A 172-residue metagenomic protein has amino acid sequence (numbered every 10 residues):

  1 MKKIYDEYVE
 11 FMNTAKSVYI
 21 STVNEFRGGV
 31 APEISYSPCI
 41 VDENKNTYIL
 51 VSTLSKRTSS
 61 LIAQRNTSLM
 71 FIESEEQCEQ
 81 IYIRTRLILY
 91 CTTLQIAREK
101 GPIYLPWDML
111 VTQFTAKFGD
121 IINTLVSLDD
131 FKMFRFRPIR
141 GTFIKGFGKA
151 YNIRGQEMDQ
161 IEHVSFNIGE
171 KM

Functional and structural regions predicted by a protein language model:
M1, T14, T53, T92-E99 (+2 more regions): Domain-wide signal for the mature, well-folded portions of proteins, strongly enriched in nucleus-encoded organellar
M1-I62: An N-terminal domain-cap segment
K3, L105, M109-Q113, G119-M172: C-terminal edge-of-domain segments
T14, E43-N44, Q64, S127-D130 (+1 more regions): Short, well-ordered loop/turn elements at secondary-structure boundaries
Y19, I34-P38, I88-Y90, F131-R135 (+1 more regions): Conserved hydrophobic/aromatic beta-strand scaffold that supports enzyme active sites
E25, I34-S37, T58, E76-Q80 (+1 more regions): Catalytic micro-motifs at enzyme active sites that drive phosphoryl/nucleotidyl and oxygen chemistry
K56-A116: Short, structured beta-strand-loop surface elements
